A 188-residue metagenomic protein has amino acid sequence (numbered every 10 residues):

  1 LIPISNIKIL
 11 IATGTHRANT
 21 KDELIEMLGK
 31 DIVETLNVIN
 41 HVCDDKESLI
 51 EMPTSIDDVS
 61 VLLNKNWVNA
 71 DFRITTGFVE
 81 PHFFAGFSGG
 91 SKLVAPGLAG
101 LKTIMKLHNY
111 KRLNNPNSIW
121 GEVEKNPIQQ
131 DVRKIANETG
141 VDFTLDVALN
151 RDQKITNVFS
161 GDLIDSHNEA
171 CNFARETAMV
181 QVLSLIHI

Functional and structural regions predicted by a protein language model:
L1-I2: Histidine-anchored nucleotide/phosphate-binding helix
S5-G14, D146: Short internal beta-strands
L10-D22, C43-S48: Short, conserved secondary-structure transition motifs
K21-V33: Short, aromatic/basic amphipathic alpha-helical patches
E34-V182: Conserved, well-structured core segments that form the ligand-binding/active-site neighborhood of functional domains
I186-I188: Conserved small/polar residues in nucleotide/adenosyl-binding loops
